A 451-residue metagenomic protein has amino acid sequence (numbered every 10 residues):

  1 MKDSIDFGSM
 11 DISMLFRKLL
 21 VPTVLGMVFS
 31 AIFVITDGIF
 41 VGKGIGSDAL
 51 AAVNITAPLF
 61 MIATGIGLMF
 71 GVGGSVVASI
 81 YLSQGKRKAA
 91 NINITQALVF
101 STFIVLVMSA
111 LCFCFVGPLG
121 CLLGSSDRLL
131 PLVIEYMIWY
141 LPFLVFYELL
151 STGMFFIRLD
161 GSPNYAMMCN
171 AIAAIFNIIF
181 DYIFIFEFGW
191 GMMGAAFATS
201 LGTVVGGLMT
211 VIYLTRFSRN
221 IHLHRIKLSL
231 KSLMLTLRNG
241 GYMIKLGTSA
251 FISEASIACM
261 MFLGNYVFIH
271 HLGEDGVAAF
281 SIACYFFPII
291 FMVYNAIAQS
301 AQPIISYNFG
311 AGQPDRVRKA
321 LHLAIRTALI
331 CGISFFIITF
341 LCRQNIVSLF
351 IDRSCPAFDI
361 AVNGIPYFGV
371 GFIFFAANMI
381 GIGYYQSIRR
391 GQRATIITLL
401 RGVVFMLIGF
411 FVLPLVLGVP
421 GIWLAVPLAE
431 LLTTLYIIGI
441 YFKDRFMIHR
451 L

Functional and structural regions predicted by a protein language model:
M1-T23, A78-F143, G189-G247, I305-G371 (+1 more regions): Short alpha-helical transmembrane segments in multi-pass integral membrane proteins
F7-I45, P58-G73, Y81, T102-S109 (+4 more regions): N-terminal transmembrane alpha-helices
K18-D37, W139, L150, A173 (+5 more regions): Transmembrane helical elements of multi-pass membrane transporters/channels
L25, F29, F33, A63-G67 (+13 more regions): Residue-level hotspots within pore-lining transmembrane alpha-helices of multi-pass secondary transporters
I32-L50, G120-D127, I183-W190, F251 (+5 more regions): Helix-terminus/linker motif at the lipid-water interface of multi-pass membrane proteins
L50-A110, Y147-A166, A279-L341, F375-I397: Small-residue-rich hydrophobic transmembrane alpha-helices
I62-G65, S109, N177-D181, G207-V211 (+4 more regions): Hydrophobic transmembrane alpha-helices of multi-pass small-molecule transporters
G71, Y140-R158, A166-A174, A195-V211 (+4 more regions): Short runs within selected transmembrane alpha-helices of multi-pass transporters and secretion channels
